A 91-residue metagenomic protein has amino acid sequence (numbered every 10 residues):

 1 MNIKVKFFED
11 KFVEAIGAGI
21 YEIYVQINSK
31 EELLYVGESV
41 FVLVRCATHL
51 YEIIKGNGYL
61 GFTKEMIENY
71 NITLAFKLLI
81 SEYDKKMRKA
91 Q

Functional and structural regions predicted by a protein language model:
M1-T48, D84-K85, K89: GIY-YIG nuclease catalytic motif and its immediate N-terminal context
V40-R88: Conserved short loop/helix modules at catalytic or binding sites in compact beta-alpha or helix-hairpin-helix contexts
